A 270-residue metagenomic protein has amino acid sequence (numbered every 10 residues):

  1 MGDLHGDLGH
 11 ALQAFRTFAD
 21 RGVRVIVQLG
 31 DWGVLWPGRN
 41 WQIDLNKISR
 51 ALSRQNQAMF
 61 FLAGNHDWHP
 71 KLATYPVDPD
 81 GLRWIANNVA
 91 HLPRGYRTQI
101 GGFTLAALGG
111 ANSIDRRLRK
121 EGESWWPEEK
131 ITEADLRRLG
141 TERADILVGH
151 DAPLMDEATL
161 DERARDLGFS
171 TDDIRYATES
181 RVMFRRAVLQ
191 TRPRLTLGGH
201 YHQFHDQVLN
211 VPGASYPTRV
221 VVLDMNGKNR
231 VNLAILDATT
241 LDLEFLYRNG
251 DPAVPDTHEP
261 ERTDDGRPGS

Functional and structural regions predicted by a protein language model:
G2, G33-I43, R117-E123, F169: Acidic/histidine-rich helix-loop elements that form or flank divalent-metal/phosphate-binding sites at the catalytic
H5-L12, G33-P37, L62-A73, T98-Q99 (+6 more regions): Active-site environment of divalent metal-dependent phosphoester hydrolases
L8-Q99: Core catalytic region of metal-dependent phosphoesterases/phosphodiesterases, especially metallo-beta-lactamase-like
I26-L29, I146-H150, L197: Structural motif
R54-M59, T191-R194, S215-T218: A short helix->loop->beta-strand "cap" motif at the edges of active sites that frequently abuts
R97-G101, F204-S270: Binuclear metal-dependent phosphoesterase catalytic core
F103-T178: Active-site-proximal loop/helix segment associated with metal-binding centers of metalloenzymes
